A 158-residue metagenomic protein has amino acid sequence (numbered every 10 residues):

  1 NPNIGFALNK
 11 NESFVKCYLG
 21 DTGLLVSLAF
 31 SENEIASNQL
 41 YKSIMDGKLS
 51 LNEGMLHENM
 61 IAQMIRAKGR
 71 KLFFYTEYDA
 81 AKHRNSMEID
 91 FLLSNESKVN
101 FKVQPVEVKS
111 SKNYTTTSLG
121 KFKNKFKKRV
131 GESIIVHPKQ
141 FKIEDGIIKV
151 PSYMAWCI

Functional and structural regions predicted by a protein language model:
N1-I89, L93-S97: Accessory nucleic acid-recognition modules appended to NTPase machines
Y18, V106, I134-V136, I148: Hydrophobic/aromatic beta-strand patches that form the interior of the parallel beta-sheet core in alpha/beta enzyme
A29-E32, T117-L119, D145-G146: Short conserved micro-motifs at the rims of enzyme active sites and ligand-binding pockets
R84, S111-K121: Active-site-adjacent loop/helix micro-motif of nuclease/hydrolase catalytic cores
S94, K102-N113: Active-site ExK catalytic segment of metal-dependent nucleases
K98-V99, F122-G131: Arginine/glycine-rich "motif VI" loop of SF2 helicases in the C-terminal RecA-like domain
G120, V130-Q140: Low-complexity, intrinsically disordered Gly/Pro/Thr-rich segments
V136-I158: Domain-level recognition of nuclease-like catalytic cores that cleave nucleotide substrates
